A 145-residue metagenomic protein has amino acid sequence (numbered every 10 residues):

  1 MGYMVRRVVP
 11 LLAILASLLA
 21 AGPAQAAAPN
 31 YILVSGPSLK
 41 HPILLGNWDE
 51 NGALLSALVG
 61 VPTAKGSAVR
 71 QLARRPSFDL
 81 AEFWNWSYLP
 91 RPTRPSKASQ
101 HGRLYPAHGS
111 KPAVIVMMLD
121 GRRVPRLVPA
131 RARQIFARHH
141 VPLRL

Functional and structural regions predicted by a protein language model:
M1-L12: Bacterial N-terminal signal peptides that target proteins for export
P10-A20: Bacterial N-terminal signal peptides
G22-A26: Sec/Tat signal peptide C-region and signal peptidase I cleavage site
A27-H41: Short N-terminal segments immediately surrounding and downstream of signal-peptide cleavage
I32, A64-M117: Short, structured surface segments that line ligand/substrate-binding pockets
S38-L45, D120-R126: Second-shell loop/turn segments in exported
H41-K65, S110: Short, flexible N-terminal segments of the mature chain
I115-L145: C-terminal partner/receptor-binding element of secreted or periplasmic proteins
